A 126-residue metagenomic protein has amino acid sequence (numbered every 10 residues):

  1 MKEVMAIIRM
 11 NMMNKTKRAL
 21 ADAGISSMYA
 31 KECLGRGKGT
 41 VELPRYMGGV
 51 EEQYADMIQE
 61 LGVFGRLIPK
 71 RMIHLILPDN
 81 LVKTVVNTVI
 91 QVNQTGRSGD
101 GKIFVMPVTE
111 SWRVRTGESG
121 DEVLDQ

Functional and structural regions predicted by a protein language model:
M1-Q126: Positively charged, small/polar-rich N-terminal and surface patches that mediate targeting and assembly and bind
